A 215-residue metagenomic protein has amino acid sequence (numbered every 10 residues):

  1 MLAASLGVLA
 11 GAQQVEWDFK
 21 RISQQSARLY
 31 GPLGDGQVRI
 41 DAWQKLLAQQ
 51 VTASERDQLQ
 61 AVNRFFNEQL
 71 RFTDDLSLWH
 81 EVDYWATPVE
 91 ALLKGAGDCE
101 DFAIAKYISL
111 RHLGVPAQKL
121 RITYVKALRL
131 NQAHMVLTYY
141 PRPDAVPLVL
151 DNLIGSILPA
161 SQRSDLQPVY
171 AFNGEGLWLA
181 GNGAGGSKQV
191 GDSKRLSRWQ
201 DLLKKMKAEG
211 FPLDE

Functional and structural regions predicted by a protein language model:
M1-G7: Bacterial N-terminal signal peptides
L9-E215: A structural boundary/capping signal
